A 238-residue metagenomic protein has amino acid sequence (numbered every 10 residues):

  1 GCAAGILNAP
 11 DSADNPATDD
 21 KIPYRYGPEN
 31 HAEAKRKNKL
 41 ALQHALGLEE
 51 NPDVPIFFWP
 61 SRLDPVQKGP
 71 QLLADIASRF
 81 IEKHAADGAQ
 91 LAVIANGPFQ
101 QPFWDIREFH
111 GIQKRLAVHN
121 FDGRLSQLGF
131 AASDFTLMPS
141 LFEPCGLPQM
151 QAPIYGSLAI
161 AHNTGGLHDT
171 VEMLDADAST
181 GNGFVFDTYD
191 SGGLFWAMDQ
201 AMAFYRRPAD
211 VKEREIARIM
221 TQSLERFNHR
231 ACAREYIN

Functional and structural regions predicted by a protein language model:
G1-N238: Catalytic cores of carbohydrate-active enzymes across secretory and cytosolic contexts
